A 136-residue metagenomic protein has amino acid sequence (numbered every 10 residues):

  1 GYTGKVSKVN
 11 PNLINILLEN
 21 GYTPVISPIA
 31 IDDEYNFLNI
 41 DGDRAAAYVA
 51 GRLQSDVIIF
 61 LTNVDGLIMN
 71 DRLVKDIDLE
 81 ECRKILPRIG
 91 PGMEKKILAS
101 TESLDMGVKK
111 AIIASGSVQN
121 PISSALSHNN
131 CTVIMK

Functional and structural regions predicted by a protein language model:
G1-K136: C-terminal catalytic "cap/lid" subdomain
